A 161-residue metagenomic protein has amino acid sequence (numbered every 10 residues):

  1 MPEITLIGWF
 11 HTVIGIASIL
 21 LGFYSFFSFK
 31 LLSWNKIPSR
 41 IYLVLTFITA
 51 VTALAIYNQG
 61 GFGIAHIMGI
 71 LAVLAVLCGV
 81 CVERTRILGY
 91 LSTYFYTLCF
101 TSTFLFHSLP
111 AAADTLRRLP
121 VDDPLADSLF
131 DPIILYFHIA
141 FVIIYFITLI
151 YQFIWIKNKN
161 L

Functional and structural regions predicted by a protein language model:
M1-L161: Alpha-helical membrane insertion/targeting regions
